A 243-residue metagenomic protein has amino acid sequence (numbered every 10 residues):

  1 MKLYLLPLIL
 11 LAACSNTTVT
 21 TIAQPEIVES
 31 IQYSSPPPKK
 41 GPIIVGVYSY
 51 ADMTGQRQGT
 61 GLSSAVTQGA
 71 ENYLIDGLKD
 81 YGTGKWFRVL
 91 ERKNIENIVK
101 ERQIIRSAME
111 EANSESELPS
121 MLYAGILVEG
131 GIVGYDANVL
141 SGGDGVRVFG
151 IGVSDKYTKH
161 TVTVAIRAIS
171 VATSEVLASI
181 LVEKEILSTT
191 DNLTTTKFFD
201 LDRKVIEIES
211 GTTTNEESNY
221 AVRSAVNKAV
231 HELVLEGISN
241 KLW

Functional and structural regions predicted by a protein language model:
M1, V28-Q32, A112-S114: Short alpha-helical segments and helix-capping/turn motifs at coil-helix boundaries
M1-L8: Sec-dependent signal peptide recognition, specifically the positively charged N-region followed immediately by
L11-A13: C-terminal motif of bacterial Sec signal peptides marking the signal peptidase cleavage site
S15-G41, G143-D144, K156-W243: C-terminal/domain-edge helix-coil "capping" segments
Q24, G134-G150: Charged, amphipathic alpha-helical segments
I43-I44, Y48-N138, T161-A178: N-terminal segment of the mature soluble domain
E111-A112, V148-G150, S210: Extracytoplasmic loops and strand-loop junctions of Gram-negative outer membrane beta-barrel proteins
E115-S116, G150-S154: Extracellular loop and loop/strand-boundary signature of outer-membrane beta-barrel proteins
